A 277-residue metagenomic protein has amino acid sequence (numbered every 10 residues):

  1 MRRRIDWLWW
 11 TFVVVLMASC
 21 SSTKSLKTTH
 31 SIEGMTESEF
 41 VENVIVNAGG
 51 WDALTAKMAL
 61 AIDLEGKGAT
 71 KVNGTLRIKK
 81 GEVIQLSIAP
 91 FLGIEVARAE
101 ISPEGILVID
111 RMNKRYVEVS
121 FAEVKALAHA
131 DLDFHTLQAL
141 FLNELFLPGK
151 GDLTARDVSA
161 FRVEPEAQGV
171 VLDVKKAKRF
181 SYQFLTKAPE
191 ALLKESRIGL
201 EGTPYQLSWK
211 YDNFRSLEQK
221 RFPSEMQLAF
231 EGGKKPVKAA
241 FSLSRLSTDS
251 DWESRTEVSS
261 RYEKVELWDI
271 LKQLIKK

Functional and structural regions predicted by a protein language model:
M1-W9: Bacterial N-terminal signal peptides that target proteins for export
L16-S19: C-terminal motif of bacterial Sec signal peptides marking the signal peptidase cleavage site
S21-S25: Bacterial signal peptide processing site
F40-E65: A short, Trp-centered hydrophobic/proline-enriched beta-strand micro-motif
K57-A59, G68-T75, G81-E82, S208: Beta-strand-dominated lipid-handling architectures at cellular/organellar boundaries
V83-H135, A139: An acidic-aromatic
L127-S159, K277: C-terminal low-complexity, charged extensions that often adopt amphipathic alpha-helices
L153-E263: Gly/Pro-enriched, hydrophobic low-complexity segments that function as extracytoplasmic propeptides/linkers
